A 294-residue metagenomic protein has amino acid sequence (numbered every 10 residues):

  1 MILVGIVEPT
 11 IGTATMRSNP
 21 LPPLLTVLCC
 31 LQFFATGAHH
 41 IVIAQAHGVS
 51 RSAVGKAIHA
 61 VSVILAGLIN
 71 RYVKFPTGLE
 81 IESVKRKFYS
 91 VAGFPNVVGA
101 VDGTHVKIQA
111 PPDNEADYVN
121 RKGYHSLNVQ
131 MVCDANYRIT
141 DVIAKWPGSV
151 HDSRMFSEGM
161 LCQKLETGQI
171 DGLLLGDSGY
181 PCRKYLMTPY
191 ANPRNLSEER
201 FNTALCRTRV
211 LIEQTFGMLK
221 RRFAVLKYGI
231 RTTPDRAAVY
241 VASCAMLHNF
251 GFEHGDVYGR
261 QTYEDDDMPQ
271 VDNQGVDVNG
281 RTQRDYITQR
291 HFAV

Functional and structural regions predicted by a protein language model:
M1-P22: Basic, low-complexity segments
V4, L31, S157: A cross-family signal for key residues in well-ordered alpha-helices that form functional helical elements
V7, F33, S178: Short, small-residue-rich loop/turn micro-motifs
P9-T13, A35, G67: Conserved helix-loop functional segments at active or binding sites
M16-L21, C30, Q45, V49: Short coil/turn segments at secondary-structure boundaries
P23-T36: Short, amphipathic alpha-helical "recognition" segments used to contact nucleic acids or chromatin
H39-V42, A46-V294: Short, well-ordered secondary-structure "scaffold" segments embedded in the functional core of diverse domains
